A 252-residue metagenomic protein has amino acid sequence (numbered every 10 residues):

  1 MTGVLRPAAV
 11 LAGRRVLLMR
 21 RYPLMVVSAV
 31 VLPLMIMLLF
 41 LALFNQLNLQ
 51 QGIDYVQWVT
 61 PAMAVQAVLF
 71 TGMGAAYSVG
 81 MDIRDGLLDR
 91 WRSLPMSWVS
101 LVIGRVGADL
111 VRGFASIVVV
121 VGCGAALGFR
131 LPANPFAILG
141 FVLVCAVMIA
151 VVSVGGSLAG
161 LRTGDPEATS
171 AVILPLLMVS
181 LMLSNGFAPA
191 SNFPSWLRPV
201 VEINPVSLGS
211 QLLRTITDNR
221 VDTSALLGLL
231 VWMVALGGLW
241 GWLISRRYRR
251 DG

Functional and structural regions predicted by a protein language model:
G3-G13, G186-L227: Short hydrophobic, aromatic-rich alpha-helical segments embedded in or entering the lipid bilayer of multi-pass
G13-L32, V221-L227, D251-G252: Membrane-interface helix starts
L18-L47, Q57-T71, A115, L176-L181 (+1 more regions): Hydrophobic alpha-helical transmembrane segments of multi-pass membrane transport/permease proteins
M19, G72-M96, V106, D251: Transmembrane helix boundary and interhelical loop/hinge segments in multi-pass membrane proteins
R21-M25, V68-M73, G104-R105, F136-V144 (+2 more regions): Short alpha-helical transmembrane interface motifs in multi-pass membrane proteins
F40-L47, G160-I203: Transmembrane helix segments
Q50-S78, V144-I149, V154-G155: Hydrophobic alpha-helical transmembrane segments of membrane proteins
W98-M178, R220-S245: Alpha-helical transmembrane segments and their short interhelical loops
